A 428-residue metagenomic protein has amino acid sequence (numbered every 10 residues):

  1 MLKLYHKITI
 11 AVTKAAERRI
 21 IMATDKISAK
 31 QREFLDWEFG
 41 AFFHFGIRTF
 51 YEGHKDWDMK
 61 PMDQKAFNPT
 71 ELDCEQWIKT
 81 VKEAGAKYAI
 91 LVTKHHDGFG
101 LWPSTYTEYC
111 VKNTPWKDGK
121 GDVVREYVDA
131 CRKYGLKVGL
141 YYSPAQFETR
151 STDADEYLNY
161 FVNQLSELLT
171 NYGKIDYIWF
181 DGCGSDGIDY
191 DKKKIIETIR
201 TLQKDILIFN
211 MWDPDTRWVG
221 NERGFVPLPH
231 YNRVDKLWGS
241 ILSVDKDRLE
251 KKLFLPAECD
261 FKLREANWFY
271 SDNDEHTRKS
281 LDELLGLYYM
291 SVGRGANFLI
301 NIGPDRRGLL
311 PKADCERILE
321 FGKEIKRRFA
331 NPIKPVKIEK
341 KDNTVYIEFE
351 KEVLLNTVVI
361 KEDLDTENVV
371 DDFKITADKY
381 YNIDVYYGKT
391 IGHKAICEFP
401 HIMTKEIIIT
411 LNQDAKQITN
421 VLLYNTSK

Functional and structural regions predicted by a protein language model:
M1-K3, C131: Acidic/proline-rich low-complexity IDRs
K3-I21: Short, Lys/Arg-enriched N-terminal segments with co-localized hydrophobic residues within the first ~10-30 amino acids
I8, I20-I402, I408-S427: Mature catalytic domains of secreted/periplasmic carbohydrate-active enzymes
